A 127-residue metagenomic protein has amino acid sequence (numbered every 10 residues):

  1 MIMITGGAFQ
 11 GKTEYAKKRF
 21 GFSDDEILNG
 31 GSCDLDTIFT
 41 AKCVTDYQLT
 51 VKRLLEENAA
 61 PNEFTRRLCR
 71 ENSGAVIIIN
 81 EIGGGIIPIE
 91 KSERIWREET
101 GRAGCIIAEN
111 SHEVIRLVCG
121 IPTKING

Functional and structural regions predicted by a protein language model:
M1-S32: Glycine-rich P-loop/Walker A and Walker A-like loops and their local beta1-loop-alpha1 context in P-loop NTPases
M3-I4, R19-G21, R53-L54, I89-E93: Short linear motifs at secondary-structure transitions and domain/linker junctions
A8, Y15, T50, I95-W96 (+1 more regions): Broad hydrophobic/π-residue packing in well-ordered secondary structure
Q10, L49-T50, G83, P122: Short, solvent-exposed loop/turn segments at secondary-structure junctions
T13, K17, N58-N62, G101: Short amphipathic alpha-helical segment that frequently serves as the phosphate-/nucleotide-binding helix
K17, N29, E57, K124-G127: A generic "cationic amphipathic patch" detector
D25-N29, C33-I77: Conserved nucleotide-sensing/catalytic segment adjacent to the nucleotide-binding pocket in NTP-handling enzymes
P61-G127: Replace "adjacent to P-loop NTPase cores in ATP/GTP-dependent enzymes" with "adjacent to NTP-binding cores
